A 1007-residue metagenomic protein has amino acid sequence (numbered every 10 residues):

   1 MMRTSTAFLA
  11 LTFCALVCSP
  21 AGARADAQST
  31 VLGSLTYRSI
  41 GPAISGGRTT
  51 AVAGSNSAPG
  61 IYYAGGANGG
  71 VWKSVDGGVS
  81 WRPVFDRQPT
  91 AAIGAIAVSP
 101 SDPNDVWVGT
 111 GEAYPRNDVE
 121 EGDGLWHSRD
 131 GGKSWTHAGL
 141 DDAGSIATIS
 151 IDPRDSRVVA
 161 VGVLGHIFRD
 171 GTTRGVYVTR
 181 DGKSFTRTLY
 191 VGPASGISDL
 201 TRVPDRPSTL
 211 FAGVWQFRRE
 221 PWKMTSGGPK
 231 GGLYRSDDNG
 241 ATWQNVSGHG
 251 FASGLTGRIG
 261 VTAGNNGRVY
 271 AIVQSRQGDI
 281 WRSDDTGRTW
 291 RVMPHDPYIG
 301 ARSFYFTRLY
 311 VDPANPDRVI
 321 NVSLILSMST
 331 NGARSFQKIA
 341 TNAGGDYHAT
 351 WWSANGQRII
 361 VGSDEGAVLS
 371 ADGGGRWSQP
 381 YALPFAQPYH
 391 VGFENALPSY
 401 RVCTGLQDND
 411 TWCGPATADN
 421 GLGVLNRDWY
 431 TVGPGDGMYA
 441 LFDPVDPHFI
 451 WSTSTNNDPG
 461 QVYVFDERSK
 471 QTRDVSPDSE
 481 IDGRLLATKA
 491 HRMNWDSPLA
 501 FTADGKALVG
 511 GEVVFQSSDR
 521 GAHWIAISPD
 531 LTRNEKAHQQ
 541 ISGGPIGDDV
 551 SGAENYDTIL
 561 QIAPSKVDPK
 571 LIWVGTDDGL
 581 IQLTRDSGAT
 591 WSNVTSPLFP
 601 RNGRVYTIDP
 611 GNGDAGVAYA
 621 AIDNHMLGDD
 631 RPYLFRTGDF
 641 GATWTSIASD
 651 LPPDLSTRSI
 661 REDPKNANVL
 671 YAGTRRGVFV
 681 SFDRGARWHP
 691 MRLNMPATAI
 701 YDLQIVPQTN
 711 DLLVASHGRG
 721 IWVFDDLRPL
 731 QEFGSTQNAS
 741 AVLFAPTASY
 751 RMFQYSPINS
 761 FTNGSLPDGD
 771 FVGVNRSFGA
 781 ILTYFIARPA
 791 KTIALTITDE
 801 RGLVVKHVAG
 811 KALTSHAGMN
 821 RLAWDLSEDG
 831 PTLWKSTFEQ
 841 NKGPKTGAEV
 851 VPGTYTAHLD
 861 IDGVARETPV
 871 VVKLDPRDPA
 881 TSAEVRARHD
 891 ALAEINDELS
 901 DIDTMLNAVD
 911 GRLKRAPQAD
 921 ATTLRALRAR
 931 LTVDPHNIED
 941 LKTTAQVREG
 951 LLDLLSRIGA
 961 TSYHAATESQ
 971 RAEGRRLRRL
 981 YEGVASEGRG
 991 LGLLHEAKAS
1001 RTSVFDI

Functional and structural regions predicted by a protein language model:
A7-S19: Bacterial N-terminal signal peptides
R24-F771, S777-A780: Beta-propeller blade termini and top-face loops
Y463-F465, L782-T783, P789-H807, T854-T856: Beta-strand-rich binding/interaction modules
G510, S815-L822, T846, V851-T854 (+1 more regions): A glycine-anchored, Pro-Gly-centered beta-turn/N-cap motif
P729-Y755, E867-D901: Low-complexity, Pro/Ser/Thr- and charge-rich linker/hinge segments at domain boundaries
S756-I793, T798, R821-A823, N896-D903: Contiguous beta-strand segments within globular domains
V804-T846: Glycine-centered tight-turn motifs at strand-turn-strand junctions
L859-I861, V870, D901-I1007: Mature extracytoplasmic or organellar-lumen-exposed domains after removal of signal/transit peptides
